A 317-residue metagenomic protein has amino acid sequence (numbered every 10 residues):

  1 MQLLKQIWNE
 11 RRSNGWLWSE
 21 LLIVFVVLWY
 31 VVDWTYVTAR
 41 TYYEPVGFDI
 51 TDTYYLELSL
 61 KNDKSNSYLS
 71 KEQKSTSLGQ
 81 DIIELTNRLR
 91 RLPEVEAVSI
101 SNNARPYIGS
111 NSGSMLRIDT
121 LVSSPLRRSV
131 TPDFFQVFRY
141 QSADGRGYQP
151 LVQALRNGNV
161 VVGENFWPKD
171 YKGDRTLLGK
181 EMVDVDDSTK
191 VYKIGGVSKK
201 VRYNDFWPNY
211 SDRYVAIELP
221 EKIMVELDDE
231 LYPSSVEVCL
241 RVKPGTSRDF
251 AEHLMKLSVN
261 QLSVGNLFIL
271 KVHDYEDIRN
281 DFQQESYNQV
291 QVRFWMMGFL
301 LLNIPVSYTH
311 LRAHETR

Functional and structural regions predicted by a protein language model:
M1-W8: A short amphipathic helical element positioned immediately N-terminal to and/or at the very start of a transmembrane
I7, L89-R90, S258-V259: Hydrophobic C-terminal alpha-helix "anchor/cap" residues
N9-E10, L262-L300: Membrane-helix entry/capping segments
R12-R40, F48: Short, strongly hydrophobic transmembrane alpha-helices
L17-V27, M296-Y308: Alpha-helical transmembrane segments of integral membrane proteins
W34-V122: Membrane-proximal extracellular/periplasmic loop immediately following the first transmembrane helix
N103-D281: Mid-to-C-terminal secondary-structure elements that act as membrane-proximal/extracytoplasmic interface segments
H310-R317: Single conserved hydrophobic/aromatic residue that forms the stacking wall/gate of nucleotide- or nucleobase-binding
